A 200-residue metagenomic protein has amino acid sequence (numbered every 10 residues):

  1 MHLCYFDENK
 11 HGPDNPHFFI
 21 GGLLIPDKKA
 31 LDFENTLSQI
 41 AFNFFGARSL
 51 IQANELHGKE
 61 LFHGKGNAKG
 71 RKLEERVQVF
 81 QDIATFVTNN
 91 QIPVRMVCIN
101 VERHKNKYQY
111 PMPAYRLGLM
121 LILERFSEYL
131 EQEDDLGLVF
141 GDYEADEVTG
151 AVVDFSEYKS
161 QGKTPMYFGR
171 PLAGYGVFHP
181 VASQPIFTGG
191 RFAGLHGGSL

Functional and structural regions predicted by a protein language model:
M1-L200: Phosphate-ester processing/binding pockets and catalytic centers
